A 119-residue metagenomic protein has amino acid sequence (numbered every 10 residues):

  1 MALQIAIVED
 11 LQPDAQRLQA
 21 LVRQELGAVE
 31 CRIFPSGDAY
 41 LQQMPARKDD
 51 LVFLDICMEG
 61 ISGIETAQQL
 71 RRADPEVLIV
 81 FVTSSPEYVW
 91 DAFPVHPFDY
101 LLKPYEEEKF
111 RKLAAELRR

Functional and structural regions predicted by a protein language model:
M1-A6: Non-catalytic signal-transmission and effector/linker regions of two-component phosphorelay proteins
V8-E9, F34, V52, V82: Conserved sequence signature across two-component system core domains
D10-L11, I56: Generic detector of well-ordered alpha-helical packing
L11-S36, R72: Two-component/phosphorelay signaling modules centered on CheY-like receiver
V29, Q42-M44: N-terminal-biased segments
G37-L41: Short alpha-helical segment
Q42, D49-R119: CheY-like receiver
